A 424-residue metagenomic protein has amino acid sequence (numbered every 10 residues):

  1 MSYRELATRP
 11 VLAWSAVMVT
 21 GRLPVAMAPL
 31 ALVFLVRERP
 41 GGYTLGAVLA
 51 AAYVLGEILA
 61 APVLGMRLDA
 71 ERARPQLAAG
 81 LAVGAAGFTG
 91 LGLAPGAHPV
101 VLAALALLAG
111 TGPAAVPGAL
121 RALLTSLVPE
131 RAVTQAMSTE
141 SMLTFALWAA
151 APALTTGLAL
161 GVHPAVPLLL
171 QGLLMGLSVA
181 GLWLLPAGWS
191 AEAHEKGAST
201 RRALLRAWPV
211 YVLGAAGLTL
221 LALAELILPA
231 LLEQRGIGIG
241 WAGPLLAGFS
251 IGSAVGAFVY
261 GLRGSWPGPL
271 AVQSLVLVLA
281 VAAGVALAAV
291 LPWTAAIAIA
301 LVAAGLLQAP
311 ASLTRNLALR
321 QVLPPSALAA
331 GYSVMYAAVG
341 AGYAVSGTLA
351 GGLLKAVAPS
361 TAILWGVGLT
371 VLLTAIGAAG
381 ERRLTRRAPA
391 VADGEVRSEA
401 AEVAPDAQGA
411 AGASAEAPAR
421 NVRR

Functional and structural regions predicted by a protein language model:
M1-G56, R201-A247: Helix-loop boundary and gating motifs at the non-cytosolic
V19, P99-A115, A215, A296-P310: Hydrophobic core of transmembrane alpha-helices in multi-pass small-molecule transporters, especially MFS/SLC-type
L32, A114-V128, L228, P310-L323: Intracellular juxtamembrane helix-capping segments at the cytosolic ends of symmetry-related transmembrane helices
L59-A73, A159, V255-L270, L354-K355: Helix-to-loop junctions at the C-terminal end of transmembrane segments in multipass secondary transporters
A82-G96, L279-P292: C-terminal ends and interior cores of transmembrane alpha-helices in multi-pass membrane transporters/permeases
L105-A146: Cytoplasmic helix-loop-helix junction between adjacent transmembrane helices in 12-TM secondary transporters
A271-S312: C-terminal transmembrane helical hairpin of 12-TM major facilitator-type secondary transporters
S326-P359: A late C-terminal transmembrane helix in Major Facilitator Superfamily
